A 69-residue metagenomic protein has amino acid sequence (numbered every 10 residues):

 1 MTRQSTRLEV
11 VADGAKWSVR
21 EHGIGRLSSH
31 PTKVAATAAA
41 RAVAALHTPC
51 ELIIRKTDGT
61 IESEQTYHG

Functional and structural regions predicted by a protein language model:
M1-R3, A45-H47: Short solvent-exposed loop/turn micro-motifs enriched in small/polar/acidic residues
T2-R26: Short aromatic-glycine-(Arg/Gly/Cys) micro-motifs in beta-strand/loop hairpins
T2-T6, T60-G69: A cross-kingdom feature marking charged/low-complexity
D13-A15, H30, S63-E64: Conserved N-terminal glycine/acidic-rich loop preference
K16-S18, I53, E62: General beta-strand recognition
E21-R26, H30-P31, H68-G69: Eukaryotic scaffold repeat domains enriched in small/polar residues
H30-L46: A short, charged, amphipathic alpha-helix used as a generic interaction element across diverse proteins
T48-G59: A short amphipathic beta-strand at an alpha->beta junction
